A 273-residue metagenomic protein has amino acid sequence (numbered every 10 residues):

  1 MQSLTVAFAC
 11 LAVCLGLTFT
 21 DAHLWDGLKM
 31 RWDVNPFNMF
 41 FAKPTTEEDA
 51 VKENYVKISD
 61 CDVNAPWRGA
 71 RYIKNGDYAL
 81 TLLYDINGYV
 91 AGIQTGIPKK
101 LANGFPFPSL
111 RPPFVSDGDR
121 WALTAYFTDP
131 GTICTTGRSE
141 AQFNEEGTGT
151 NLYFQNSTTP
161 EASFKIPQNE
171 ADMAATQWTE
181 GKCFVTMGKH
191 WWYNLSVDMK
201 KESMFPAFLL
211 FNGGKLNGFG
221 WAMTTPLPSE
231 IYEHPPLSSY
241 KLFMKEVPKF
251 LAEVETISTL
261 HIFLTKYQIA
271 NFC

Functional and structural regions predicted by a protein language model:
M1-L4, C273: A positional/structural detector of protein chain ends, strongest at the extreme C-terminus and weakly at the extreme
S3-A22: Cleavable N-terminal signal peptides of Sec/SRP-targeted secreted and luminal proteins
F19-C273: Primary mode marks residue(s) on the alpha4-beta5-alpha5 output face of response regulator receiver
